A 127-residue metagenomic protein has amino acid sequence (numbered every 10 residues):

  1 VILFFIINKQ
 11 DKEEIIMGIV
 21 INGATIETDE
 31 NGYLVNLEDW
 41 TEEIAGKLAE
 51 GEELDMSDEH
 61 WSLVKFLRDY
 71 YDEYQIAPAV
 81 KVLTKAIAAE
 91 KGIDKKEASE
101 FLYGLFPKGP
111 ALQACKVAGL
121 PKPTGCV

Functional and structural regions predicted by a protein language model:
V1-I16: Short, Lys/Arg-enriched N-terminal segments with co-localized hydrophobic residues within the first ~10-30 amino acids
I21-E52: N-terminal first-folded block
T28, V82, A88-V127: Helix-rich interaction surfaces within compact, conserved domain-sized segments that mediate assembly or partner
V35, A45, A49-Y74, V80 (+2 more regions): Metallocofactor- and cofactor-centric catalytic cores in central/energy metabolism, strongly enriched
E73-I76, K122-T124: Short helix-capping/linker segments at secondary-structure and domain boundaries
